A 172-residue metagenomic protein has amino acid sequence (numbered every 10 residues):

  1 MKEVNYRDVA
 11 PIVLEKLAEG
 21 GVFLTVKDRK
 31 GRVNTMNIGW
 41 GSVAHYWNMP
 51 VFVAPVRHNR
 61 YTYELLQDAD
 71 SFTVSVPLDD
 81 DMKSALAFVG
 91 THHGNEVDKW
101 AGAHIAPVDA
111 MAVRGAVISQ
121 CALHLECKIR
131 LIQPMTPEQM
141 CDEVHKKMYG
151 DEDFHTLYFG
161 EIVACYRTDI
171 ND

Functional and structural regions predicted by a protein language model:
M1-D172: Active-site-proximal mixed secondary-structure blocks
